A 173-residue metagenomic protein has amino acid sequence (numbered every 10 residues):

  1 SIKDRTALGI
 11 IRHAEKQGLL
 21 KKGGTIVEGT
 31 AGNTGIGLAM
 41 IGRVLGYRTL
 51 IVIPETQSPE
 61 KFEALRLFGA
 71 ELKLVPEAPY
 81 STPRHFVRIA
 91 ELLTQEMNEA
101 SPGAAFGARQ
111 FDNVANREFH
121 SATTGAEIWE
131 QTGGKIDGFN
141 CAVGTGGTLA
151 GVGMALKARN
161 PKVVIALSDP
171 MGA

Functional and structural regions predicted by a protein language model:
S1-A173: PLP-dependent amino-acid enzyme catalytic core
